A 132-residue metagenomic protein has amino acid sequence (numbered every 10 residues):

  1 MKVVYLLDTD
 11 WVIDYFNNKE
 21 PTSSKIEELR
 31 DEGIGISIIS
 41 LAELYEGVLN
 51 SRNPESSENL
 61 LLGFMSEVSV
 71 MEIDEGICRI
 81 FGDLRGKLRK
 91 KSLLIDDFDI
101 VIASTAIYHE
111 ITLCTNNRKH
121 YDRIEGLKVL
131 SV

Functional and structural regions predicted by a protein language model:
M1-S37, E46-G63: Short, well-structured N-terminal submotif of metal-dependent ribonuclease cores
M1-V3, A103, I107-V132: Acidic, PIN/NYN-like endoribonuclease modules and their adjacent C-terminal/linker elements
D8-T9, L44, F81, A106 (+1 more regions): Generic structural signal for small/hydrophobic residues in well-ordered secondary structure, especially within
D10, N59, I100-V101, K119: Active-site phosphate/pyrophosphate-handling residues
W11-V12, S40, I77, K119-H120: Alpha-helix capping/helix-boundary segments
L41, E58-L61, C78, D99: A general structural signal for well-ordered alpha-helical segments in protein cores
S69-N116: Active-site neighborhoods of divalent-metal-dependent phosphate/nucleic-acid chemistry enzymes
